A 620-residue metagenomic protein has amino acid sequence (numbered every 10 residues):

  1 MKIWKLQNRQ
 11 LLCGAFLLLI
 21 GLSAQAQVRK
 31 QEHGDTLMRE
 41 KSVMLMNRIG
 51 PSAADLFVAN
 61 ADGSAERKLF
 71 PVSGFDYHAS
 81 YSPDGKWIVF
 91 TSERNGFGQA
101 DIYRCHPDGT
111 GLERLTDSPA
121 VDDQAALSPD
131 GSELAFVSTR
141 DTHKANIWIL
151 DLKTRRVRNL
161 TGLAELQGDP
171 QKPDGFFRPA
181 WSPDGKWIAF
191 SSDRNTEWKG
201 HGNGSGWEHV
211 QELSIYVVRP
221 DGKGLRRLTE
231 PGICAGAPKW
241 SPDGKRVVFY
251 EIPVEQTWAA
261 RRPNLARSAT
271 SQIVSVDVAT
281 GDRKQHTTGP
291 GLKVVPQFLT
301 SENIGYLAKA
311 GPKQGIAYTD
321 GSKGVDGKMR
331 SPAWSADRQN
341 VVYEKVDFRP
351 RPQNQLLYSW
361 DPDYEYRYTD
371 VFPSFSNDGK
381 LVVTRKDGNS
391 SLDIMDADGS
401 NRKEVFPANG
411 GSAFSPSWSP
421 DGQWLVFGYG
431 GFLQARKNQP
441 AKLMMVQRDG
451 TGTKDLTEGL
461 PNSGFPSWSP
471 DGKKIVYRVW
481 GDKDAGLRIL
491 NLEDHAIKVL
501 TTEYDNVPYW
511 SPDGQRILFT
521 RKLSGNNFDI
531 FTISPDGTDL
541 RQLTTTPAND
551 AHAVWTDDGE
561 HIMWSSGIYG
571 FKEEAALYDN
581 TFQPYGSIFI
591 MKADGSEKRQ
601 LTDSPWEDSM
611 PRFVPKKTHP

Functional and structural regions predicted by a protein language model:
K2-L12: Bacterial N-terminal signal peptides that target proteins for export
V28-A61, A65-R67, P71-Y81, R330-A333 (+2 more regions): Beta-strand-rich domains and repeat architectures in extracellular enzymes and scaffolds, especially beta-propellers
R39-E40, P83-D84, P129-D130, P183-D184 (+9 more regions): Residue-level detector of Asp-centered blade-edge/turn motifs that repeat once per structural unit in beta-propeller
M44, I88, G131-L134, I188 (+8 more regions): Hydrophobic beta-strand positions that form the internal "hydrophobic ladder" of WD40/Gbeta-like beta-propeller blades
R48-D55, F70-F75, T91-Y103, T116-V121 (+21 more regions): A flexible loop/linker signature enriched in serine peptidases of the S9 family
N60-S64, H106-T110, D151-R155, R219-K223 (+8 more regions): Short loop/turn segments that connect beta-strands within beta-propeller blades
S80, A126, A180, K239 (+8 more regions): Conserved beta-strand position repeated across blades of beta-propeller domains
V341, Q583-F589, A593-P620: Blade-level signature of beta-propeller repeat domains, shared across WD40, Kelch, NHL, RCC1 and BNR/Asp-box propellers
